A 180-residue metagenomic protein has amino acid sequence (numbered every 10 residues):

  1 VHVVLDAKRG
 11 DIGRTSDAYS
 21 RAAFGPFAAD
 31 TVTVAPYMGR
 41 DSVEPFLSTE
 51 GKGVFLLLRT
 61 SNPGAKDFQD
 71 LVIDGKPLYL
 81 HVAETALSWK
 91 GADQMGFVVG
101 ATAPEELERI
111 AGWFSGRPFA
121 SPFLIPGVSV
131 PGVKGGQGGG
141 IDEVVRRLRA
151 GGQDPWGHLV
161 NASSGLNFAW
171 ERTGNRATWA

Functional and structural regions predicted by a protein language model:
V1, L47-S48, L87-K90, I110-P118: Surface-exposed amphipathic alpha-helices with a cationic face
V1-A7, A92-Q94, R117-P126: Short beta-strand/loop segments at the ligand-binding rim of alpha/beta enzyme cores
H2, G53-F55, G96, P122 (+1 more regions): Proline-centered loop/turn at the N-terminus of a beta-strand
D6, L57-R59, P126-G127, A162: Generic beta-sheet signal
A7, D11-G100: Conserved anion-binding
A101-N161, G165-A169: A C-terminal functional module that forms or caps the active site or interfaces directly with catalytic machinery
N167-A180: ATP/nucleoside-binding phosphotransfer catalytic cores, i.e., glycine-rich phosphate-binding loops
